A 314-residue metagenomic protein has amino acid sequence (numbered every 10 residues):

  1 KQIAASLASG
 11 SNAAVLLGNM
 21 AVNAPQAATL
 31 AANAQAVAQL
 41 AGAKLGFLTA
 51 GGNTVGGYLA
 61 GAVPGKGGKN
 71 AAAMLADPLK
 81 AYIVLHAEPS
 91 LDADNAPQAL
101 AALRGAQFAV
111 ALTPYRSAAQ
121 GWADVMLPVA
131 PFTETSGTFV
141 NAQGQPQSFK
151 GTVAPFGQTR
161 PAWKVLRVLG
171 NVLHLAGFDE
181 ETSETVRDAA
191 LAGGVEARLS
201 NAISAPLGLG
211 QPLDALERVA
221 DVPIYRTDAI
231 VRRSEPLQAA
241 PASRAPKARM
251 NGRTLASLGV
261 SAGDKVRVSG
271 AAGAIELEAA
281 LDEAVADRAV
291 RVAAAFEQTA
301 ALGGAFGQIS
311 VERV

Functional and structural regions predicted by a protein language model:
K1-G10: Short N-terminal or domain-adjacent regulatory/targeting segments
Q2, P25-A32, R160-K164, R249: Conserved active-site and cofactor/substrate-binding residues in soluble primary-metabolism enzymes
S11-A76: A glycine-rich, hydrophobic/aromatic-adjacent loop/helix-cap motif
N12, Q39-A43, P131, N171-F178: Generic secondary-structure signature for well-ordered alpha-helical cores
L48-G52, E180-A189: Short alpha-helical "patches" and their helix-cap loops
L59-Q158, K164-A176, E184-V314: A cross-kingdom feature strongest in bacterial/archaeal respiratory oxidoreductases
